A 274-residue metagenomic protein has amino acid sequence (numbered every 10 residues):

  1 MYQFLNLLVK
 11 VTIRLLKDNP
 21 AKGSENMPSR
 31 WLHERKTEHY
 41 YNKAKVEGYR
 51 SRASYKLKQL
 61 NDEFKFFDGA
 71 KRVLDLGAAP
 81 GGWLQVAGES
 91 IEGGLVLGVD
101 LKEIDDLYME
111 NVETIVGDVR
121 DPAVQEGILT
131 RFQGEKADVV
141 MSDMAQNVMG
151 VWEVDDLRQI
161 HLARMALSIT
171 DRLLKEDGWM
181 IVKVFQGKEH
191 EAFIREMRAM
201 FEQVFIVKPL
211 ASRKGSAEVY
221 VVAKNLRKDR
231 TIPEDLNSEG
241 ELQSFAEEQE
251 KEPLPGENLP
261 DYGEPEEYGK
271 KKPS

Functional and structural regions predicted by a protein language model:
P28-K43, S51, D62-F64, K214-S274: SAM/dcSAM-binding transferase cores
D62-D68, R172: Glycine-rich helix-loop-beta junction characteristic of Rossmann-like nucleotide cofactor-binding loops
A70-A79: Conserved class I S-adenosyl-L-methionine
P80-I91: Conserved SAM-binding loop of SAM-dependent methyltransferases across substrates and taxa, primarily the Class I
L95-D100: Conserved SAM-binding motif I beta-strand of class I
I104-G134: S-adenosyl-L-methionine
G117-V119, F132-I181, K188-A192: Mobile active-site "lid"/loop adjacent to the S-adenosyl-L-methionine
E202-S212: Conserved S-adenosyl-L-methionine
